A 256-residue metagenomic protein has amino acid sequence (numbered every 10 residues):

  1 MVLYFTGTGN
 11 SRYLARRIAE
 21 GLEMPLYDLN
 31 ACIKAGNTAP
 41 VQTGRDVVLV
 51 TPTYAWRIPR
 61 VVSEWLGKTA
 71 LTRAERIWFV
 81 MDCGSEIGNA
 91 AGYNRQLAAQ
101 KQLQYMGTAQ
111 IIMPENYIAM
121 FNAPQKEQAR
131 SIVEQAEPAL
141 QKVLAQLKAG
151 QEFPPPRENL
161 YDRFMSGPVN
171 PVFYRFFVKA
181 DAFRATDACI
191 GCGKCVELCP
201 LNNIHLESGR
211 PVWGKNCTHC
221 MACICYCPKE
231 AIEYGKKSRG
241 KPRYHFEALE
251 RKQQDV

Functional and structural regions predicted by a protein language model:
M1-V2, T6-L14, E20-C32, A39-T51 (+2 more regions): FMN-binding flavodoxin-like domain, especially the glycine-rich phosphate-binding loop
A35-N37, N116, G235, Y244-H245: Short secondary-structure boundary/hinge segments and terminal tails
V41-Q42, F121-A123, C220-A222, A248-K252: Short low-complexity, flexible loop/linker segments enriched in glycine and/or proline with clustered acidic
Q42-G44, R73-A74, K179, A185 (+1 more regions): Residue-level preference for short coil/turn positions at secondary-structure junctions
V50, D82, Q128, T186-D187 (+2 more regions): Conserved short-loop catalytic and cofactor-binding motifs
N159-C192, E197: A mid-sequence, solvent-exposed acidic-amphipathic segment
R184-A185, I190-T218, A222-R239: Iron-sulfur cluster-binding cysteine motifs and their immediate structural context in ferredoxin-like electron-transfer
E230-V256: Long, positively charged, glycine-interspersed low-complexity recognition regions
